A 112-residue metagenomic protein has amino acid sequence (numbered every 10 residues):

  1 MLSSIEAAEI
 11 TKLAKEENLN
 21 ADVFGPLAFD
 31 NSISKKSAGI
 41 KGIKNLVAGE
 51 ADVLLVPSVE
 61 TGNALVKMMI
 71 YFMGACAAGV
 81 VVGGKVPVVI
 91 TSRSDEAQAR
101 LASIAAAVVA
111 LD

Functional and structural regions predicted by a protein language model:
L2-D52: Active-site rim loops that border cofactor/substrate pockets in soluble metabolic enzymes
L2-E9, K41, M69-G74, I104-V108: Short, solvent-exposed amphipathic alpha-helical segments in soluble enzyme and RNA/protein-processing domains
D22-P26, P57, V82, I90: General beta-strand structural signal in soluble alpha/beta enzymes
A28, V59, R93-D95: Short, ordered loop/turn segments at secondary-structure junctions
S32-I33, G62-K67, A97-A99: Short active-site-adjacent structural elements
S37-G84: A C-terminal functional module that forms or caps the active site or interfaces directly with catalytic machinery
M68, A75-D112: C-terminal functional extensions of proteins
